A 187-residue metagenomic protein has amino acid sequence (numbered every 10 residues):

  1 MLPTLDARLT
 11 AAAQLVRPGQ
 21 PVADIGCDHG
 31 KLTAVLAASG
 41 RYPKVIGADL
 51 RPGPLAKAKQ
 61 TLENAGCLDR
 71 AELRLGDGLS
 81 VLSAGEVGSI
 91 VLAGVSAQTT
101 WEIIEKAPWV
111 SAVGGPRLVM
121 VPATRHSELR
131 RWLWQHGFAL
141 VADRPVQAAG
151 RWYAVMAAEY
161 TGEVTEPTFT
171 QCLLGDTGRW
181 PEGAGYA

Functional and structural regions predicted by a protein language model:
M1-Q20, A34: S-adenosyl-L-methionine
L2-A7, S80, E86, Q98-A187: Class I S-adenosyl-L-methionine
G19-D28: Conserved class I S-adenosyl-L-methionine
H29-Y42: Conserved SAM-binding loop of SAM-dependent methyltransferases across substrates and taxa, primarily the Class I
S39-R41, E63-D69, V110-V113: Short helix-capping segments at alpha-helix termini
K44-D49: Conserved SAM-binding motif I beta-strand of class I
P52, A56-A84: S-adenosyl-L-methionine
E86-G94: Short SAM/SAH-binding signature in class I
